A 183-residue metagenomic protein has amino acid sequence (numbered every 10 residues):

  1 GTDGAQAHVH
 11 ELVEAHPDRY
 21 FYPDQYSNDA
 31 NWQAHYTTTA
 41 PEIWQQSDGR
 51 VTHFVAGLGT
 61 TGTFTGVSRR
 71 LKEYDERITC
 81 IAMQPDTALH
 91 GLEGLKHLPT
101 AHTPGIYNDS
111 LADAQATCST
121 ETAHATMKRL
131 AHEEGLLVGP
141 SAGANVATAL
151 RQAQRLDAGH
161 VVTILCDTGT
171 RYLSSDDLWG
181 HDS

Functional and structural regions predicted by a protein language model:
G1-H53, M83-A131: Small/polar-residue-rich loop-to-helix segments that shape phosphate-bearing ligand pockets
P23, L136-G143: Short glycine/threonine-rich catalytic loop with a Thr-x-Gly-x-Asp
N31-I78, Q154: Glycine-rich ThDP/TPP pyrophosphate-binding loop and its adjacent helix/strand module within ThDP-dependent enzymes
G57-V67, S141-A149, Y172: Short glycine/serine/threonine-rich phosphate/pyrophosphate-binding segments that cradle anionic phosphate groups
A123, L130, V146-R155: A short, acidic, amphipathic alpha-helical segment used as a generic capping/interface helix at domain edges
L150-S183: Phosphate-binding loop/pocket of nucleotide- and phosphate-handling active sites
